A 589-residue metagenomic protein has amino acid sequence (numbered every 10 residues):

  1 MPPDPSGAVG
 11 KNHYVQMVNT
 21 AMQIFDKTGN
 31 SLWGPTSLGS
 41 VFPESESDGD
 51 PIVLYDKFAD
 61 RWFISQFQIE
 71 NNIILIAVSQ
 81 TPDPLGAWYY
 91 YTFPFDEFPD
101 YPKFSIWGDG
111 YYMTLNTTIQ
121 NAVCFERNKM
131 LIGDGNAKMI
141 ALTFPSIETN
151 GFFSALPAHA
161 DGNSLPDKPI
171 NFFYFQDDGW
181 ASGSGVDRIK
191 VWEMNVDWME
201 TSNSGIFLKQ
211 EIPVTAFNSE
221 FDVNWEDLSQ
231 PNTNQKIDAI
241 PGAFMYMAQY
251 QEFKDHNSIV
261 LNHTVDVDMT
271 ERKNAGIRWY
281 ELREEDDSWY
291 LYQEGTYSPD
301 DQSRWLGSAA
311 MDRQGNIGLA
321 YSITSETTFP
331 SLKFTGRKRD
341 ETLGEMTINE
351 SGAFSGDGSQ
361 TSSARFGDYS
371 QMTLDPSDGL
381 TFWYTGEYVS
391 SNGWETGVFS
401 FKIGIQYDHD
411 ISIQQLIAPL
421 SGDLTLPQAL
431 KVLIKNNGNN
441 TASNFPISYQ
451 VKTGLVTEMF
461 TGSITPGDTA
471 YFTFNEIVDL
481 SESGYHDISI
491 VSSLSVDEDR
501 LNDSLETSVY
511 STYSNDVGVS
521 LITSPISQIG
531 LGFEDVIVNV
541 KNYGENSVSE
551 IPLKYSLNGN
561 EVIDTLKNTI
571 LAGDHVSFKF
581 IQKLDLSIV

Functional and structural regions predicted by a protein language model:
M1-Q406: C-terminal PAP-associated
Q406-V589: Extracellular/luminal regions of secreted and cell-surface proteins that mediate adhesion/ECM remodeling
